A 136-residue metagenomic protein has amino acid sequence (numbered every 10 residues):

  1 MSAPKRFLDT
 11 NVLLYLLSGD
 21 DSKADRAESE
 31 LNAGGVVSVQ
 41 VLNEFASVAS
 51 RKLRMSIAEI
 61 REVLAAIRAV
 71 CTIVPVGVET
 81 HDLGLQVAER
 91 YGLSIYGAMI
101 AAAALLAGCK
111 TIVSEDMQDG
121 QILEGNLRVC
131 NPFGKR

Functional and structural regions predicted by a protein language model:
M1-S2, A102-R136: Acidic, PIN/NYN-like endoribonuclease modules and their adjacent C-terminal/linker elements
M1-S38, K52-E62, K135-R136: Short, well-structured N-terminal submotif of metal-dependent ribonuclease cores
L8-D9, V37-V39, L93-S94, D116 (+1 more regions): Histidine- and aromatic-rich ligand-binding microenvironments
V12, V41, T80, I100 (+1 more regions): Alpha-helix capping/helix-boundary segments
E44-T72: Active-site-proximal, substrate-binding regions of enzyme catalytic domains and RNA-binding/basic surfaces
T72-E115: Active-site neighborhoods of divalent-metal-dependent phosphate/nucleic-acid chemistry enzymes
